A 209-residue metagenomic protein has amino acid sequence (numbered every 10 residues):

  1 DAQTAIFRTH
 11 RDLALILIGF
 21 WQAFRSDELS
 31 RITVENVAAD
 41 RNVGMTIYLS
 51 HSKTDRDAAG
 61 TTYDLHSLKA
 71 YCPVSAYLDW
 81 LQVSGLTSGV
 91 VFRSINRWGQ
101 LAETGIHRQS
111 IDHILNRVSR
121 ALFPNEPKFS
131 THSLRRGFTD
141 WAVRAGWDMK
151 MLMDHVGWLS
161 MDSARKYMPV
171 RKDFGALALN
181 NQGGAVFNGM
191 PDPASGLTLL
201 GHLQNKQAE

Functional and structural regions predicted by a protein language model:
D1-T131, W141-M151, W158-T198, H202 (+1 more regions): Conserved catalytic core of the tyrosine transesterase superfamily
